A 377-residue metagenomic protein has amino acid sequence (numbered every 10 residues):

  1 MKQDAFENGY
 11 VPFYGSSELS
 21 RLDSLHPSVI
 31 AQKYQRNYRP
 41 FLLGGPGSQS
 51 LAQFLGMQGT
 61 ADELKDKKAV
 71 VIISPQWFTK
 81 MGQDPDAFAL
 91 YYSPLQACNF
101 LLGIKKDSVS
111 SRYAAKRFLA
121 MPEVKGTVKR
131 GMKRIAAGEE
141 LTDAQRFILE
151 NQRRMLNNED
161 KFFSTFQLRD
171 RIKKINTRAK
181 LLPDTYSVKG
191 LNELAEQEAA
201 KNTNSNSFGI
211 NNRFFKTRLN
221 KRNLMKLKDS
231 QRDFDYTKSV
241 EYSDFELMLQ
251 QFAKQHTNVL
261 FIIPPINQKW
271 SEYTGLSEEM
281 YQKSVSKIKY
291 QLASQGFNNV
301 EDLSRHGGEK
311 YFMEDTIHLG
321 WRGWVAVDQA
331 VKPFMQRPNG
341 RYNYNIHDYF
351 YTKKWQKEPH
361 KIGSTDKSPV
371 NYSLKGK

Functional and structural regions predicted by a protein language model:
M1-S20: Short extracytoplasmic
N8-Y10, Y38-R39, K65-K68, K254-V259 (+1 more regions): Loop/turn elements at helix/coil->beta-strand transitions in domains of secreted/extracellular proteins
G15-S16, V71-Q76, F215-R222, I262-N267 (+1 more regions): Short loop/turn segments at strand-loop or loop-helix junctions that form parts of catalytic or ligand-binding pockets
L19-R112: Membrane-embedded segments
Q32, S230, T237-S243, L247-Y311: Extended hydrophobic/aromatic segments used for targeting, binding, or gating
L43-G45, E279-M280, S286-K377: C-terminal regions of proteins
C98-E246, A253, I346-K377: Secreted/periplasmic serine-hydrolase-like ester/acetyl group-modifying domain
